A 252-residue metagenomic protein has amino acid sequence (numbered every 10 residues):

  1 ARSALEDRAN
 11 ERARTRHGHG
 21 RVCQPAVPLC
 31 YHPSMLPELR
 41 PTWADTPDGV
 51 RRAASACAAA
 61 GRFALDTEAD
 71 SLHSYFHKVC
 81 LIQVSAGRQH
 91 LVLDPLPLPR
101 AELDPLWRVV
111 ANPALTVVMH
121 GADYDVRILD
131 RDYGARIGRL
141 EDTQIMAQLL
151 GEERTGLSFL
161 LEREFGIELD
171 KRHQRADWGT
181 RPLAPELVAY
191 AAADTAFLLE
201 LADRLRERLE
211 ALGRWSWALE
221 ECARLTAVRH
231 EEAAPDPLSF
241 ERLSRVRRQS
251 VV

Functional and structural regions predicted by a protein language model:
E11, G18-G20: Short hydrophobic alpha-helical segments enriched in small aliphatic residues
R12, P25: Cationic, low-complexity basic patches in intrinsically disordered or flexible, solvent-exposed regions
Y31-F63, T67: N-terminal accessory regions of nucleic-acid-interacting proteins
L36-W43, Q83, R88-L199, D203-R206 (+1 more regions): Active-site-proximal helix-loop-helix substrate-binding element of RNase H-like nuclease domains
A64, H73, L81-V84: Non-catalytic, usually N-terminal nucleic-acid engagement modules in DNA/RNA processing proteins
P185-V251: Mixed-charge, glycine-rich, non-catalytic linkers/tails in nucleic-acid processing enzymes
